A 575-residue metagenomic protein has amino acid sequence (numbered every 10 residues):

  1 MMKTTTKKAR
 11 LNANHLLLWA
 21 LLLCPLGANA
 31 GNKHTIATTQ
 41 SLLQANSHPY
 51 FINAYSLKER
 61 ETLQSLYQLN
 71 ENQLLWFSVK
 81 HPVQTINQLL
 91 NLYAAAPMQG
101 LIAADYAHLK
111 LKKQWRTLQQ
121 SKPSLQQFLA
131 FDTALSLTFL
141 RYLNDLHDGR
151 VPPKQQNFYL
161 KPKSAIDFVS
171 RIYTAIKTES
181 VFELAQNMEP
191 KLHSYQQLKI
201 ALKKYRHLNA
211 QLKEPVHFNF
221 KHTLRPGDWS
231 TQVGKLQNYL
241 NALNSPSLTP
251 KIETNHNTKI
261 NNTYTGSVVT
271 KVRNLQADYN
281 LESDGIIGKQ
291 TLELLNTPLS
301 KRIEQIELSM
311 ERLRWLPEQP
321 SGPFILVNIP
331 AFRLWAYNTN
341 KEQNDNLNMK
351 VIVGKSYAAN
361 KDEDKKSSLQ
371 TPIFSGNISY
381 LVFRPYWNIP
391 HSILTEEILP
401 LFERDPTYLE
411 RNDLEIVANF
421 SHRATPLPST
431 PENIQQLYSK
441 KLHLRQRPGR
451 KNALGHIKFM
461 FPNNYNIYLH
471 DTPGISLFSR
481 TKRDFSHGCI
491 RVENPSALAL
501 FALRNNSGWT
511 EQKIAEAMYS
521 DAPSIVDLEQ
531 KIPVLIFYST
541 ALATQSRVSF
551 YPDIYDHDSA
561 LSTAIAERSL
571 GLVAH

Functional and structural regions predicted by a protein language model:
T4-L17: Bacterial N-terminal signal peptides that target proteins for export
H15-L17, L143, P298, I303: Intrinsically disordered low-complexity regions specifically enriched for long asparagine
P25-G27: N-terminal signal peptide c-region/cleavage motif recognized by signal peptidases
N29-E61, L160, F182, Q186-H575: Well-ordered beta-sheet/strand-loop patches within structured domains
G31-S164: Cationic-aromatic interfacial patches
L140-K204: Histidine-centered catalytic/metal-binding microenvironments
